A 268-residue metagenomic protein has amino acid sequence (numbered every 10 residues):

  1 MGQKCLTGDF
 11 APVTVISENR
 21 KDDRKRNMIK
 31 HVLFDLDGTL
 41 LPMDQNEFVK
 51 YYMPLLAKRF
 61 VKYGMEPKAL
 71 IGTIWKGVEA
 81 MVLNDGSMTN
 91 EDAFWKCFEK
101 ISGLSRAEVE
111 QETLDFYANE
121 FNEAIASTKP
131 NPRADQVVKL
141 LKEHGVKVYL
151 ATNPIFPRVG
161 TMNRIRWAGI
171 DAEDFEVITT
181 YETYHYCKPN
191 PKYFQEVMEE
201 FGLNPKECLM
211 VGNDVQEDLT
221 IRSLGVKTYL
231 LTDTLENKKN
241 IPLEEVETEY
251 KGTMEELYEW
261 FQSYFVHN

Functional and structural regions predicted by a protein language model:
G2-F10, T14-V32, K139-L140, I155-F156 (+1 more regions): Asp-based, Mg2+/Mn2+-dependent phosphohydrolase catalytic module
R24-T73: Active-site neighborhood of HAD-like aspartate-dependent phosphohydrolases
V49-A57, I74-E79, W95, T113-F121 (+1 more regions): Hydrophobic alpha-helical core bundles mediating ligand binding, dimerization, or RNAP-core interactions
Y51, L55, K96-C97, Q136 (+3 more regions): Alpha-helical elements of Rossmann-like donor-binding domains used by nucleotide-donor carbohydrate transfer enzymes
V61-P67, L104, G169-D174, G202: Short helix-capping segments at alpha-helix termini
I71, W75-A118: A metal-dependent, Asp-based hydrolase signature
T89-D92, E108-Q111, A118-Y149: Short, acidic loop-to-helix structural element flanking the phosphoryl-transfer center in phosphate-processing enzymes
A151-N153: A cross-family glycoside hydrolase active-site/sugar-binding cleft signature
